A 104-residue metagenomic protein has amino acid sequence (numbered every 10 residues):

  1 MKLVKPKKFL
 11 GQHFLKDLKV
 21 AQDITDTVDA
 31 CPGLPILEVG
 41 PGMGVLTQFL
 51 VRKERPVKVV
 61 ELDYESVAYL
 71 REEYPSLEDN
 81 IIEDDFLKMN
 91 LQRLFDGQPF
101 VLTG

Functional and structural regions predicted by a protein language model:
M1-G104: Catalytic cores of RNA-modifying enzymes
